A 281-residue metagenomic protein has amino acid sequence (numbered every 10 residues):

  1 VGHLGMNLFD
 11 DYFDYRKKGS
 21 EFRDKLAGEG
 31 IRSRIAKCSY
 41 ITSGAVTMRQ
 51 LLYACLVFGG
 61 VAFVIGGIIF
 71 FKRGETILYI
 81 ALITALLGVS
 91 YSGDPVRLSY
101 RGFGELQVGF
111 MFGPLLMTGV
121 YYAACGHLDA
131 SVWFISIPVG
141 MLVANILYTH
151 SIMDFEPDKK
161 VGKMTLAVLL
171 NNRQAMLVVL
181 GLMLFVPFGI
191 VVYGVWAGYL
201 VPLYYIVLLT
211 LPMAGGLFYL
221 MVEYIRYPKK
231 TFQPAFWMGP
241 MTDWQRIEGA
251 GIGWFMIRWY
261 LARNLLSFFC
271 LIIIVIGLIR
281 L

Functional and structural regions predicted by a protein language model:
V1, F63-Y79, L116-I137, V191-Y204 (+1 more regions): Helix-coil boundary and interhelical linker segments in multi-pass alpha-helical membrane proteins
V1-F9, Y15, G19, I77-V89 (+1 more regions): Membrane-embedded alpha-helical segments that form the functional core of polytopic membrane enzymes, especially those
V1-Y15, L211-Y224: Hydrophobic alpha-helical membrane-embedded segments
G2-G30, N145-A167, N172-A175: Acidic (Asp/Glu-rich) catalytic motifs at the cytosolic membrane interface
R23-F71, A167-Y199, R246-C270: Multi-pass membrane catalytic core of lipid/isoprenoid biosynthesis enzymes
K37-H127: Intramembrane alpha-helical segments
G104-V161: Functional transmembrane core segments of multi-pass inner-membrane proteins
W196-I279: Extended hydrophobic alpha-helices typical of membrane-associated regions
